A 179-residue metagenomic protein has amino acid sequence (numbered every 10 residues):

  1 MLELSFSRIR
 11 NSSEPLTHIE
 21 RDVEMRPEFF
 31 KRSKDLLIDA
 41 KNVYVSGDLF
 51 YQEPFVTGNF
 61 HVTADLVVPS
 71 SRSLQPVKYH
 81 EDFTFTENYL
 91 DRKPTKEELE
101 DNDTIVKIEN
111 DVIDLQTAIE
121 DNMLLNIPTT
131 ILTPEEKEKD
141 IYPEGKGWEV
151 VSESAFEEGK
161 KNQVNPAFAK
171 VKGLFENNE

Functional and structural regions predicted by a protein language model:
M1-N11, K93-E179: Charge-rich, low-complexity linker and terminal segments
M1-R72: A positional/architectural concept
F6, F29-F30, F50, F55 (+6 more regions): Phenylalanine-focused residue identity feature
S12-L16, I38, K78, I108 (+1 more regions): A generic structural signal for short, non-catalytic loop/turn and secondary-structure boundary residues
D22-E24, S46-F50, N59-V67, D82-N88 (+3 more regions): Residue-level recognition of well-ordered beta-strand positions that form the cores of beta-sheet-rich folds across
L66, S70-R72, Y89, N165-V171: Broad hydrophobic/π-residue packing in well-ordered secondary structure
V67-P76, I113, K161-N162: Ordered, soluble secondary-structure elements with a strong preference for glycine-centered loop motifs and nearby
P69-E100: Helix-adjacent hinge/juxtasegments
